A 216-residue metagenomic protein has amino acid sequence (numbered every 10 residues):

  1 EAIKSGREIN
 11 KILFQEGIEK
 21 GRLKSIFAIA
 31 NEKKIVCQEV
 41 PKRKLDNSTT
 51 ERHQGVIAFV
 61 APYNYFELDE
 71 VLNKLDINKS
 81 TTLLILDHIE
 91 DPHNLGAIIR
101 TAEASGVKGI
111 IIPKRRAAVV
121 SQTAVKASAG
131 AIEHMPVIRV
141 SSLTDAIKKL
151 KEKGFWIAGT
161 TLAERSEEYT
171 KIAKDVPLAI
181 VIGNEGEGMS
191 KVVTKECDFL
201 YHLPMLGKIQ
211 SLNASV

Functional and structural regions predicted by a protein language model:
E1-N73: N-terminal positively charged helical leader segments and presequences
I3-G21, F27, I35, D76-E167: RNA substrate-binding interface of SAM-dependent RNA methyltransferases
G17-I18, K42-R43, R115-A117, E185-E187 (+1 more regions): Short, acidic/turn-prone active-site loops that include or flank metal/cofactor- and phosphate-binding residues
A28-A30, G55-I57, K126-A131, D175-L178: Short, hinge-like loop/turn segments at secondary-structure boundaries
R43-S48, Y65-F66, L143-I147, R165-E167 (+1 more regions): A short acidic, often aromatic-flanked loop/helix-cap motif at beta-alpha or helix-coil junctions that lines enzyme
P62-N64, E90-D91, L162-R165, N184-E187 (+1 more regions): Short glycine-rich anion-binding loops that position phosphate/pyrophosphate groups of nucleotides and phosphorylated
K126-A131, K191-V216: Structured adenosyl-cofactor binding patch, chiefly the S-adenosyl-L-methionine
